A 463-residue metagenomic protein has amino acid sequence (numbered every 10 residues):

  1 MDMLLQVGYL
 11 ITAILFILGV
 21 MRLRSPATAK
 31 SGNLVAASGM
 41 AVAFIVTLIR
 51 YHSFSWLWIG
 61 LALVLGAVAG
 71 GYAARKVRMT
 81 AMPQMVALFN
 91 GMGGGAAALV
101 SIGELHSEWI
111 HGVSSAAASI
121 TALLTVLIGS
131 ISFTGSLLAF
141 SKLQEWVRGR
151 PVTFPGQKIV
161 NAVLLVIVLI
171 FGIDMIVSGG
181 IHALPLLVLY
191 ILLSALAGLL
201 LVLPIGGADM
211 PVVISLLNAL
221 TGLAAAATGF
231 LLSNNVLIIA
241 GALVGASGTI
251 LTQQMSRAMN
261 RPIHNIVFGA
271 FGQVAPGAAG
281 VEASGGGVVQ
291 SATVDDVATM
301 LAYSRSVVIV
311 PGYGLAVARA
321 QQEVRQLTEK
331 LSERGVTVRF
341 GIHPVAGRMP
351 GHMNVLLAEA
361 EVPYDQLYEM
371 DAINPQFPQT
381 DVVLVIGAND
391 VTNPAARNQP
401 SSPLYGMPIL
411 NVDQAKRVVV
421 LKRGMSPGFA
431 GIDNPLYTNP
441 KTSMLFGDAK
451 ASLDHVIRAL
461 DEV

Functional and structural regions predicted by a protein language model:
M1-A13, R50-V68, A118-F133, G180-L193: Structural signature of hydrophobic alpha-helical transmembrane segments
L15-T28, A67-V86, S136-P151, A197-M210 (+1 more regions): C-terminal ends of transmembrane helices
K30-G39, I59-A62, A81-G93, P151-N161 (+1 more regions): Cytoplasmic-side transmembrane-helix entry/capping segments in multi-pass membrane proteins
T47-G60, Y72-P83, A98-S115, I176-G179: Transmembrane alpha-helix boundary signature
G103-V113, I176-P185, V212, A219-I239: Transmembrane helix-loop junctions at the membrane interface of multipass transporters and ion channels
G206, T221-H264: Mobile "lid/hinge" segments at catalytic clefts and subdomain interfaces of large enzymes
L243-S304: Membrane-interfacial segments at transmembrane helix termini in multi-pass membrane proteins
G285-V463: Structured cytosolic domains appended to multi-pass membrane proteins
